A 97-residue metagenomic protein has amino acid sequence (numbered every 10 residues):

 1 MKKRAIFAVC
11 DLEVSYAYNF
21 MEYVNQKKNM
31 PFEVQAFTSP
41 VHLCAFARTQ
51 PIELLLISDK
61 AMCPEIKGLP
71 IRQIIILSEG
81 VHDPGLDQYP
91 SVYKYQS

Functional and structural regions predicted by a protein language model:
K3-S15, F20, V24, L55-L56 (+1 more regions): Conserved acidic segment of CheY-like receiver
E13, P40, G80: Residues in the short beta-alpha loop(s) of Rossmann-like NAD(P)-binding domains
Y23-P31: Short helix-loop-beta junction
P31-S39: Short hydrophobic/Thr-rich beta-strand motif most characteristic of the beta2 strand and flanking loop of CheY-like
A36, L54-S58, R72-E79: Short, hydrophobic beta-strand segments that form beta-sheet elements in well-ordered domains
T38-L54: Acidic, metal-coordinating helix/loop segments flanking the phosphotransfer/catalytic sites of two-component signaling
C63-D83: A short, gly/pro- and small-residue-rich
L77-Q96: Output/docking surface of receiver
